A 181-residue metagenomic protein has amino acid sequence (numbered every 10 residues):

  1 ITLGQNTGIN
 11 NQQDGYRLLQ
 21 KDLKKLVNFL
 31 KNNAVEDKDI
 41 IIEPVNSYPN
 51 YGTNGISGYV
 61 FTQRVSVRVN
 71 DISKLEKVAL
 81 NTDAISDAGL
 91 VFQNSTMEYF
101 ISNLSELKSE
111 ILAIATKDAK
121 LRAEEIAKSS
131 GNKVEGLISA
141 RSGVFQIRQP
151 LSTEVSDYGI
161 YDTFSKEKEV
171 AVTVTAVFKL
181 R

Functional and structural regions predicted by a protein language model:
T2-R181: Short, charge-dense linear interaction motifs
